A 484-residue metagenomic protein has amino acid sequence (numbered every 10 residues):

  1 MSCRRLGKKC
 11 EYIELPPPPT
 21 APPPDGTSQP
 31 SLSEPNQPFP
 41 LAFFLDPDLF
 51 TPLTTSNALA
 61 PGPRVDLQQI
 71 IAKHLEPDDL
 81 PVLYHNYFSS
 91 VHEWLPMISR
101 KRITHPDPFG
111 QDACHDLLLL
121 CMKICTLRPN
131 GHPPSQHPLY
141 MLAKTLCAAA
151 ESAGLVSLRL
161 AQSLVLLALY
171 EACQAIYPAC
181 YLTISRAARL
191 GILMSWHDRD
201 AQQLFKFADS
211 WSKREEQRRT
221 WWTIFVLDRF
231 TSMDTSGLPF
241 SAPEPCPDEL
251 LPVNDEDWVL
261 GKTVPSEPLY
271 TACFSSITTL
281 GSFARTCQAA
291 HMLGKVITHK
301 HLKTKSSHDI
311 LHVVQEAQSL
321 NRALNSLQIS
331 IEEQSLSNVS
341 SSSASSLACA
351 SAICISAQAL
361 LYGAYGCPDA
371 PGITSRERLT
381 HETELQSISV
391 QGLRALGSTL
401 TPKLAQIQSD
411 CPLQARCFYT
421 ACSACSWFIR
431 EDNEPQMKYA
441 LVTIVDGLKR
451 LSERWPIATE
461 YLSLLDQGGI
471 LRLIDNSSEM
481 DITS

Functional and structural regions predicted by a protein language model:
M1-V91, G191, S241, P268-H312 (+2 more regions): Intrinsically disordered, low-complexity activation-like regions
L6, L15-P19, D66-Q68, P81-I277 (+7 more regions): Acidic, Ser/Thr-rich, low-complexity intrinsically disordered regions in fungal proteins
C121, Q162, T223, Q288 (+2 more regions): Residue register of alpha-helical TPR repeats
E216, T220-T223, S282-Q288, A421: Extended HEAT/HEAT-like alpha-solenoid repeat tracts in very large eukaryotic scaffold/adaptor proteins
V314-N338, C349-Y362: Oxyanion-binding "anion nests"
A359, C422, L448: Hydrophobic, well-ordered secondary-structure elements that form the walls of internal hydrophobic environments
T383-D432: C-terminal hydrophobic structural anchor segments that stabilize assembly/packing rather than catalytic chemistry
